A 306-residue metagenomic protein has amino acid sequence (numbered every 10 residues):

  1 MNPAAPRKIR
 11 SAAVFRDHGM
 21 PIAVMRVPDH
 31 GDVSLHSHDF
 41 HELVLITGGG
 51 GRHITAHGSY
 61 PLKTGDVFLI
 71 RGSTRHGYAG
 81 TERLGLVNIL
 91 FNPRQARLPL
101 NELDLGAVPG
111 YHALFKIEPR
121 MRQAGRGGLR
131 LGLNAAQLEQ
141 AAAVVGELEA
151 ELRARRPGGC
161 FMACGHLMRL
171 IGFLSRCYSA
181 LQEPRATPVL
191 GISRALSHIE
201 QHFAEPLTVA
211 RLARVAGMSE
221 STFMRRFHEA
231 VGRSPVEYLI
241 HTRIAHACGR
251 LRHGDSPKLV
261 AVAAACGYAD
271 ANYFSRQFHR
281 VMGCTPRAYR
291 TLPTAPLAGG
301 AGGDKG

Functional and structural regions predicted by a protein language model:
N2-A23, A79-R153: A hydrophobic/aromatic-rich effector-binding and dimerization subdomain of bacterial HTH-type transcriptional regulators
I22-H38: Conserved short histidine dyad/triad with adjacent acidic residue
S37-H53, L69: Short, conserved beta-strand element in jelly-roll/cupin
R52-I54, I70, R75-E82, R97-P99: Short beta-strand His + acidic residue motifs that chelate non-heme Fe in jelly-roll/DSBH and cupin folds
H57-L69: Short acidic-glycine-tyrosine-enriched beta hairpin
G65, F223-F227, N272-F274, F278: Short hydrophobic/aromatic patch on the recognition helix
E147-G159, I171-Q182, R194-R211, R226-V231 (+3 more regions): Basic, amphipathic alpha-helical hairpins
L196-S197, Q201, P206-R211, M218 (+2 more regions): Terminal helix-turn-helix DNA-binding modules in bacterial transcription factors
